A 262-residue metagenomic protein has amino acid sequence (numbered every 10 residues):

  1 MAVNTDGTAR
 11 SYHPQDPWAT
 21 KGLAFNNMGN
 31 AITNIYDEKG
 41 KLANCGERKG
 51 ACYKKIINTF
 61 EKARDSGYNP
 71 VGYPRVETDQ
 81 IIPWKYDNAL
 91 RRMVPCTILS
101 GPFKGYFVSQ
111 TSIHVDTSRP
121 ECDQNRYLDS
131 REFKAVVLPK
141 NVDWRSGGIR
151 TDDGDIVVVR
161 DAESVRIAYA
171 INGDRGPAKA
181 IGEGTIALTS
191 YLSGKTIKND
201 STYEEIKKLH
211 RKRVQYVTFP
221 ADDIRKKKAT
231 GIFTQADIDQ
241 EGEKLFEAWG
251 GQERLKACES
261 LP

Functional and structural regions predicted by a protein language model:
M1-R166, G194-T196, Y203, L209-K212 (+1 more regions): Cell wall/extracellular polymer interaction/catalysis modules
G147, A170-I171, G184: A short secondary-structure junction signal
I167-P177: Short beta-strand-centered aromatic/proline hotspots
G176-L188: Short, solvent-exposed secondary-structure boundary/capping segments
G184, I197-K198: Extended, charge-rich C-terminal regions with high alpha-helical propensity
E259-L261: Compact functional segments
